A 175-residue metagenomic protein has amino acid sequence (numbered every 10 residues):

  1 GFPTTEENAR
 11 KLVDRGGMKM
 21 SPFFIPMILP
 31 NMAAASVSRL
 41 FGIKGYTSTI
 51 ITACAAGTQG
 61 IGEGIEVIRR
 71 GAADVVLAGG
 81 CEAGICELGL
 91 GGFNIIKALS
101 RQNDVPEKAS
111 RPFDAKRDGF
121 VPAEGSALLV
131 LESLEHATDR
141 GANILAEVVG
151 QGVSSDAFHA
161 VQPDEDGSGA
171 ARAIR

Functional and structural regions predicted by a protein language model:
G1, C54, C81-I85, E135-H136 (+1 more regions): Glycine-rich beta-alpha junction loops
G1-G17, I68-R70, L90-N103, E165-S168: A glycine- and small-aliphatic-rich helix-loop capping segment at beta-alpha/alpha-beta transitions that lines
G1-T52, C81-L90: Conserved beta-ketoacyl condensing-enzyme motif
I28, A55, D164, S168: Conserved phosphate-coordination/catalytic loops
P30-F41, Y46-E82, F120-A142: Active-site-proximal alpha-helical scaffold in enzymes
G80-K116: Phosphate/pyrophosphate-binding betaalpha-module
D104-R175: Condensing-enzyme catalytic core mediating Claisen C-C bond formation in acyl metabolism
